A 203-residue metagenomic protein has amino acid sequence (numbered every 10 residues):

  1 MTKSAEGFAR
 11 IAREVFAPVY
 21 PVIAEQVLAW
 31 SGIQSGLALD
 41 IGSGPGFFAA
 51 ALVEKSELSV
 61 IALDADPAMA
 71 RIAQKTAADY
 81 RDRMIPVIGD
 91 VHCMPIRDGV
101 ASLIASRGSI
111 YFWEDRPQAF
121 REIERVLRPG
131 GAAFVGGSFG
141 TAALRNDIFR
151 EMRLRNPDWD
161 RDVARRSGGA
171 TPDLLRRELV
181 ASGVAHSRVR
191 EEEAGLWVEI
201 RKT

Functional and structural regions predicted by a protein language model:
M1-Q34, F47-A51, D158, E193: Conserved class I S-adenosyl-L-methionine
I11-A17, G136-E191, G195: C-terminal alpha-helical "lid/dimerization" subdomain adjacent to the S-adenosyl-L-methionine
L37, G131-A132: Short glycine-centered segments of the SAM/dcSAM-binding site in methyltransferase folds
L37-L39, P45-C93: Class I SAM-dependent methyltransferase SAM/SAH-binding core
H92-I104: A short acidic, Gly/Pro-enriched loop at the edge of an enzyme's catalytic core that lines a small-molecule cofactor
L103-D115: A short SAM/SAH-binding and catalytic strip from SAM-dependent methyltransferases
P117-P129: A short glycine-rich, Lys/Arg-flanked "PGG" loop and its adjoining helix->strand segment in the class I
V198-T203: C-terminal lobe and adjacent flexible extensions of AdoMet/dcAdoMet transferase-like proteins
